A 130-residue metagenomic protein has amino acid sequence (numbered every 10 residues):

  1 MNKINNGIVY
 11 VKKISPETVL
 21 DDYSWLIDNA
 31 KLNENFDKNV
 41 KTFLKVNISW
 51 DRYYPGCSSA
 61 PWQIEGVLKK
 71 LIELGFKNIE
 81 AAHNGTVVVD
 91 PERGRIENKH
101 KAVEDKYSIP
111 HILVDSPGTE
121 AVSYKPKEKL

Functional and structural regions predicted by a protein language model:
M1-L130: N-terminal and secondary-structure boundary signal
